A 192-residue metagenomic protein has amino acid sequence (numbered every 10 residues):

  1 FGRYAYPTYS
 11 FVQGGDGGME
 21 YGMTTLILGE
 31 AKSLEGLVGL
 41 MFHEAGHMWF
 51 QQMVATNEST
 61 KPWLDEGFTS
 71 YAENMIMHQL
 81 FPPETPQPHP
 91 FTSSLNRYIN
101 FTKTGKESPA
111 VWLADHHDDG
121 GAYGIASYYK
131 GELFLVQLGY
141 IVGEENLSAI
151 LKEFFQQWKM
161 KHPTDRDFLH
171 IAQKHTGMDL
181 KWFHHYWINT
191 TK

Functional and structural regions predicted by a protein language model:
F1, D65-M77, L169: An active-site-proximal "capping" alpha-helix that borders the catalytic cofactor pocket
F1-M48, Q52-P62, A72, F81 (+1 more regions): Juxtacatalytic substrate-recognition/specificity segment
G18-M23, I76-E84, W158-T164: Secretory-pathway/luminal and periplasmic proteins that interact with or process carbohydrate-rich
V38, F42, K61, D65-T69 (+4 more regions): Hydrophobic (often cysteine-bearing) scaffold residues that line and stabilize catalytic clefts of nucleotide/cofactor
H43-M48, N100-A114: Active-site-adjacent bridging/hinge elements
I76-K103, L147-A149: Short helix/loop segments within enzyme catalytic domains that coordinate or immediately flank catalytic cofactors
G124-K192: Amphipathic alpha-helical substructures
